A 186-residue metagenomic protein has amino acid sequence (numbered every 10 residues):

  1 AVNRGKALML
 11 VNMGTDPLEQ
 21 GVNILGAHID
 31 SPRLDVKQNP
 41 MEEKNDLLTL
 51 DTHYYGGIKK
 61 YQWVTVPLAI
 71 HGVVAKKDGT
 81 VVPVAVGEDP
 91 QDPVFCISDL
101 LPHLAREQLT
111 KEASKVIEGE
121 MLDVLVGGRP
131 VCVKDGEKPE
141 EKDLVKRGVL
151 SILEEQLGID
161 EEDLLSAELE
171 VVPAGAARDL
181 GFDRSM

Functional and structural regions predicted by a protein language model:
A1-M186: N-terminal hydrophobic/helix-forming segments and targeting peptides
